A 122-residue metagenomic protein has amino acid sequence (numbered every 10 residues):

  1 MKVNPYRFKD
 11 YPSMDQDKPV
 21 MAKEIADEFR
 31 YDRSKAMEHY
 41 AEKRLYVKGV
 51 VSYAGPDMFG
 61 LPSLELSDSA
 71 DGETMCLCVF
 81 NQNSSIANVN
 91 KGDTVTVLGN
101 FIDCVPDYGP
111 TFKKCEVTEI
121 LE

Functional and structural regions predicted by a protein language model:
M1-E122: OB-fold and OB-like single-stranded nucleic-acid-recognition modules and their adjacent interaction interfaces
